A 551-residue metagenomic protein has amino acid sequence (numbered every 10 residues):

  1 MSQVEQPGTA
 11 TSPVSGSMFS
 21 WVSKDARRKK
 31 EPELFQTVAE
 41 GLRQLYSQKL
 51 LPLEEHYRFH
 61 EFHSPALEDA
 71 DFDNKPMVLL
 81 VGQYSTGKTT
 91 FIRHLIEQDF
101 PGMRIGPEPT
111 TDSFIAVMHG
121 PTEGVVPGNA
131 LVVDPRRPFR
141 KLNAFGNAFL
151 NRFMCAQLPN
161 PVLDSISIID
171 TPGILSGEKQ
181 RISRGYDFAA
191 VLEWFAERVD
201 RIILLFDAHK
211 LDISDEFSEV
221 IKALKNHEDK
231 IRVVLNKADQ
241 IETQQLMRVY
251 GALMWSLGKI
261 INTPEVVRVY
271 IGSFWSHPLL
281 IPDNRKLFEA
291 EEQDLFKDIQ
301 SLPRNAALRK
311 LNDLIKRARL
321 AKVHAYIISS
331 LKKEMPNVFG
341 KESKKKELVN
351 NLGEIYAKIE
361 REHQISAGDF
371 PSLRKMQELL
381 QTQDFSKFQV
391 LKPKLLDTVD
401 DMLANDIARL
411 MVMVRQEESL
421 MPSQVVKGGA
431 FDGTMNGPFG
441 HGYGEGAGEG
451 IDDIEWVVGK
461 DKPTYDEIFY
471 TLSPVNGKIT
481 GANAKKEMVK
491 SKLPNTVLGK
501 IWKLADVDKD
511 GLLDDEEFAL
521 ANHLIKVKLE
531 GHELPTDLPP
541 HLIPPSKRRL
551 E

Functional and structural regions predicted by a protein language model:
S2-G177: Conserved G1/Walker A P-loop phosphate-binding module
F35, A39, K88-T89, T110 (+12 more regions): Generic preference for well-ordered alpha-helical elements
A66-A70, L80-G82, R104-E108, I115 (+8 more regions): Beta-strand elements of modular eukaryotic interaction domains
M77-L80, S85, T90, I115-M118 (+9 more regions): Beta-strand cores of modular interaction/reader domains in eukaryotic scaffold and signaling proteins, especially PDZ
F139-V266: Conserved C-terminal guanine-recognition region of P-loop GTPase G domains, centered on the G4
A238-D239, T243-R415: C-terminal end of P-loop GTPase domains and the immediately downstream helical coupling element
A430-E455, L504-E551: EF-hand and EF-hand-like Ca2+-sensor regions
D461-N476, K490, N495-N522, I543: Primarily EF-hand calcium-binding motifs
